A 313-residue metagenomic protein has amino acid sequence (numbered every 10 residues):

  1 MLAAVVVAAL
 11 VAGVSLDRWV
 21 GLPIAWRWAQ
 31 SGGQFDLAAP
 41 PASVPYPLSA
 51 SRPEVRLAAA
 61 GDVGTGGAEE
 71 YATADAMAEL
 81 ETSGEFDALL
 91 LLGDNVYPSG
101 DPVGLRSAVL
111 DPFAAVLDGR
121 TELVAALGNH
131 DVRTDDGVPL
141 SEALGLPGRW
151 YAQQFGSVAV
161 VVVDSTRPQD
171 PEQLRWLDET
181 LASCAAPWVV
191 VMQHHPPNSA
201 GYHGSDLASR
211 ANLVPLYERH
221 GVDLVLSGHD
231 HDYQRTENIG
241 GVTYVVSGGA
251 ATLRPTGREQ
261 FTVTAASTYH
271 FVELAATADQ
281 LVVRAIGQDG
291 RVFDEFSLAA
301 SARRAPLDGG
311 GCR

Functional and structural regions predicted by a protein language model:
M1-D87, D111-A125, W150, S267-T268 (+1 more regions): Acidic, histidine-bearing metal-coordination/catalytic regions of metal-dependent phosphoesterases
W19-V20, M192, A211: Hydrophobic alpha-helical transmembrane segments of integral membrane proteins, especially lipid-exposed positions
A29-V44, S51, Y97-V189, G201-L224 (+1 more regions): Extended active-site neighborhood of metal-dependent phosphoesterases/phosphodiesterases
L57-A59, L90-L92, V160-V162, V190-M192 (+1 more regions): Structural motif
D62, G93-D94, G128-N129, H194 (+1 more regions): Active-site glycine-centered loops adjacent to acidic/histidine catalytic or metal-binding residues that shape
E79-S99, D223: Active-site metal-binding motif and surrounding structural segment of the metallo-beta-lactamase
M192-N198: Acidic/histidine-rich, metal-coordinating catalytic segments
